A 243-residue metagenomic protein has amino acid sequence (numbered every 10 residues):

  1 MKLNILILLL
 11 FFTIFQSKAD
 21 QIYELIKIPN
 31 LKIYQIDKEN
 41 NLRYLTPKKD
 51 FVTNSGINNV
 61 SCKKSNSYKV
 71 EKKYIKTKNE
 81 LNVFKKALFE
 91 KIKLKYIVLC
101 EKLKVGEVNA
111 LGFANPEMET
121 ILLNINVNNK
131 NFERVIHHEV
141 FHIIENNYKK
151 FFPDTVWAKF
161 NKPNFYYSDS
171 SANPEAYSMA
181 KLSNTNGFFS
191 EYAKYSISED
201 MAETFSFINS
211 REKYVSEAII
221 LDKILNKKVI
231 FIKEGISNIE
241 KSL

Functional and structural regions predicted by a protein language model:
N4-T13: Sec-dependent N-terminal signal peptides
I7, I26, I36, R43 (+5 more regions): Alpha-helical protein-protein interaction elements
F15-A19: Sec/Tat signal peptide C-region and signal peptidase I cleavage site
D20-E71, E101-K102, D169-L182, S198-D200 (+2 more regions): Non-catalytic architectural context of zinc metalloproteases
Y23, K69, K73, L221-I224 (+1 more regions): Non-membrane alpha-helical secondary structure
T53-E117: Auxiliary, metal-adjacent structural segments of Zn-dependent hydrolase domains
Y96-L243: Active-site-flanking segments in enzyme catalytic domains
